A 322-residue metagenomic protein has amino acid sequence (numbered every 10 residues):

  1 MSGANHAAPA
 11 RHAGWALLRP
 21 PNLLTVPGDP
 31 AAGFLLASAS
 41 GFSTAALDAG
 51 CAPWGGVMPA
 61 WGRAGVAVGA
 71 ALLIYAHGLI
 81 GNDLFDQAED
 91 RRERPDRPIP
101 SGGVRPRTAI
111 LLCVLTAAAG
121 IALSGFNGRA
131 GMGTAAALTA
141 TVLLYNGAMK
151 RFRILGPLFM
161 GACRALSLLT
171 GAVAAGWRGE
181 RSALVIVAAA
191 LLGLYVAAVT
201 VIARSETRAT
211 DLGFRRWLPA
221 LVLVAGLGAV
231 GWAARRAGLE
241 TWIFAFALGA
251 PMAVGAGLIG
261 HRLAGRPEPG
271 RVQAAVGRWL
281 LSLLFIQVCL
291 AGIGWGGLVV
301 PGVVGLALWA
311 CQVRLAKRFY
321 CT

Functional and structural regions predicted by a protein language model:
S2-W15, L24, G147, A165-T322: C-terminal membrane-associated helical module and adjoining short loops/tails
A13, V68, P157: Amphipathic alpha-helical recognition patches that constitute DNA-binding helices
A16-P21, D83, I99-A109, F126-G131 (+3 more regions): Short, amphipathic, aromatic/basic-enriched membrane-interface segments that mark the entry/exit of transmembrane
R19, V26, L79-D83, R153 (+2 more regions): Hydrophobic transmembrane-helix microenvironments that flank and shape a buried ionizable site
V26-F85, R94, A117-G125, R129-Y145 (+2 more regions): Membrane-embedded alpha-helical segments that form the functional core of polytopic membrane enzymes, especially those
V66-A71, Q87-V142, G161, A183-A190 (+2 more regions): Multi-pass membrane catalytic core of lipid/isoprenoid biosynthesis enzymes
A70-S101, P106-T108, V199-L212, L315-Y320: Acidic (Asp/Glu-rich) catalytic motifs at the cytosolic membrane interface
T134, F152-G176: Contiguous mid-protein beta-loop-alpha structural module that forms a pocket-lining wall or clamp of enzyme active
